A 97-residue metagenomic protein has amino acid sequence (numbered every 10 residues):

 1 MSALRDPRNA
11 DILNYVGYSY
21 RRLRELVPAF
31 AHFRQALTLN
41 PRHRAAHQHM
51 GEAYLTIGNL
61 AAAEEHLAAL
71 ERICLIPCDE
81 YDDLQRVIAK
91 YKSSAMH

Functional and structural regions predicted by a protein language model:
R5, L39, R72-I76: Structural marker of alpha-solenoid helical repeat scaffolds
Y15, H49, D83-V87: Canonical tetratricopeptide repeat
R22, T56, I73, V87-S94: Register position in tetratricopeptide repeats
